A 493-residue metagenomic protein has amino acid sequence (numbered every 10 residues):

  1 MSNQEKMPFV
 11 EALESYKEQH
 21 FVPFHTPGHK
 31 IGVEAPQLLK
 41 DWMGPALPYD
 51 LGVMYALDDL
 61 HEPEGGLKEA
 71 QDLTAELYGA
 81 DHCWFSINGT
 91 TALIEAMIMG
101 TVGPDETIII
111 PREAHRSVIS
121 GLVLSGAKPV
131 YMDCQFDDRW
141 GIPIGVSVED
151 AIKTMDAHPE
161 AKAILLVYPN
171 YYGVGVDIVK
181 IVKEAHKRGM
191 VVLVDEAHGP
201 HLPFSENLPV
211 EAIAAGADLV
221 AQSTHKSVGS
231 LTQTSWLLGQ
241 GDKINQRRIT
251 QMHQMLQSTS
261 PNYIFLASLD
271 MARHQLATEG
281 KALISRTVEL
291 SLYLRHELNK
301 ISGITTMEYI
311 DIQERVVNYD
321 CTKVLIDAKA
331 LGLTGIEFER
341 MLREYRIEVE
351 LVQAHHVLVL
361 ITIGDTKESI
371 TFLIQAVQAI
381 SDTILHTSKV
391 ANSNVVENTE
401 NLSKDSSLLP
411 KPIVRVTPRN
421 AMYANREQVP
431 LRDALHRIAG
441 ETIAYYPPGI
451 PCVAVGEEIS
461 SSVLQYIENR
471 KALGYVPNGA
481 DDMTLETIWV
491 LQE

Functional and structural regions predicted by a protein language model:
M1-G65, P448: N-terminal "arm"/small-domain region of PLP-dependent enzymes with the aminotransferase-like
F9-E14, E18-H20, L38-K40, A80 (+2 more regions): Conserved PLP-enzyme active-site core in the AAT-like
L47-T90: Conserved N-terminal alpha-helix of the aminotransferase class I/II PLP-enzyme fold
L57, W84-S86, I164-V167, L325 (+1 more regions): Short glycine-rich or small-residue beta-strand-to-loop segments that form or flank ligand, phosphate, metal/Fe-S
F85, Y131-D133, Q222, L351 (+1 more regions): Structural signal for conserved beta-strand scaffold positions within catalytic alpha/beta enzyme cores
Q246-T250, S268-A277, V317-T322, L351-V357 (+1 more regions): Short acidic (Asp/Glu) and glycine-rich catalytic loops that position anionic groups and cofactors
A282-L358, L385-K411: Conserved small-domain helix->loop->beta segment predominantly found in fold-type I
M341-E344, E350-E493: PLP-dependent enzyme catalytic core of the Aspartate aminotransferase-like
